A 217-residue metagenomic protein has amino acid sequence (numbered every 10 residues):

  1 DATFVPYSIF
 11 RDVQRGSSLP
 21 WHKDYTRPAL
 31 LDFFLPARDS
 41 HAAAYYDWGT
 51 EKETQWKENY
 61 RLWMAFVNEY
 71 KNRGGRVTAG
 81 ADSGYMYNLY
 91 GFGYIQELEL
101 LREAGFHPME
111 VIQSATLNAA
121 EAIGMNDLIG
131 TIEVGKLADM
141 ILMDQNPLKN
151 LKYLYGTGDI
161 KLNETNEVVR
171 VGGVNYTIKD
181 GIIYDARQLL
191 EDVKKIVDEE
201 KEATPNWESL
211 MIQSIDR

Functional and structural regions predicted by a protein language model:
D1-A104, V197-R217: Active-site neighborhoods of metal-dependent hydrolases
V5-I9, S83-M86, N118-A119, P147-L148 (+1 more regions): Solvent-exposed loop/turn segments at secondary-structure junctions within structured extracellular/periplasmic domains
W48-G49, M109-E110, Y155-G156: Short, positively charged
A79, Y85-L142, V171: Extended hydrophobic/aromatic segments used for targeting, binding, or gating
V111, D127-G130, D139-D144, Y153 (+3 more regions): C-terminal or late-domain output modules
L137-K194: C-terminal cap of metal-dependent C-N hydrolases
